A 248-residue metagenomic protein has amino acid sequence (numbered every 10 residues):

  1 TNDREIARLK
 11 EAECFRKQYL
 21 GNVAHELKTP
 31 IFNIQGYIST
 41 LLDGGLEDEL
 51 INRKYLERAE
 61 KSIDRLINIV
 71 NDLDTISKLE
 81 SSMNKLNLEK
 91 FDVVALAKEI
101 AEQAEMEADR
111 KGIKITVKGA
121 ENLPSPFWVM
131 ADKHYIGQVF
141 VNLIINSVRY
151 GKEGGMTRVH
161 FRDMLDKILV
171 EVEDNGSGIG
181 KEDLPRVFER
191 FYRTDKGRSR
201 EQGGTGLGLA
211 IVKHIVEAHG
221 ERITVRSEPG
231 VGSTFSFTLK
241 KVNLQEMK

Functional and structural regions predicted by a protein language model:
L42-L50: Short acidic helix/loop segment immediately C-terminal to the autophosphorylated histidine in two-component histidine
K61-L66: Short alpha-helical segment of the dimerization/phosphotransfer core of two-component systems
S81-L86, P124-A131: Conserved micro-motifs of the catalytic ATP-binding
N87-E102, I115: A conserved beta-strand-to-alpha-helix junction within the catalytic ATP-binding
S147-V148: Short helix-loop "hinge" at the ATP-lid/N-box region of the Bergerat-fold HATPase_c
I179-R193: Short conserved segment of the HATPase_c
G220-E221: Conserved glycine-rich
